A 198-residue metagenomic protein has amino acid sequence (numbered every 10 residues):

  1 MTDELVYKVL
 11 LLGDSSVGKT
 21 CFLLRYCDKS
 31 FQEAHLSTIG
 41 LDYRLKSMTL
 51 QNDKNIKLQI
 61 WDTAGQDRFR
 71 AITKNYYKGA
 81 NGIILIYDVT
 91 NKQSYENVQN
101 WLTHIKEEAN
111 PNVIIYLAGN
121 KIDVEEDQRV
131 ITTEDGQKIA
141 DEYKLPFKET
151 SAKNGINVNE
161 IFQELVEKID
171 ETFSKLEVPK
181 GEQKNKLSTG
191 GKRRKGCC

Functional and structural regions predicted by a protein language model:
M1-S16, T20, L50-N55, P111-C198: Conserved P-loop small GTPase signature centered on TRAFAC-class small GTPases
T20-Q32: A conserved segment at the C-terminal end of the G1
E33-A34, E96, D127-V130: Conserved catalytic-core motifs of eukaryotic protein kinase domains, centered on the activation segment
A34-I72, K78: Switch I (G2) and immediately adjacent beta-strands of P-loop GTPase domains
I60, I84-D88, L117-N120: Conserved beta-strand segments of the P-loop GTPase G domain that flank and frequently precede/overlap
D67, Q93, V124-E126: Short, solvent-exposed loop/turn segments at secondary-structure junctions
R70-N91, L102-H104, E108: Inter-motif core of Ras-like GTPase G domains
K92-V98, I161: Conserved AAA+/SF3 P-loop NTPase catalytic/coupling segment centered on the Walker-B
